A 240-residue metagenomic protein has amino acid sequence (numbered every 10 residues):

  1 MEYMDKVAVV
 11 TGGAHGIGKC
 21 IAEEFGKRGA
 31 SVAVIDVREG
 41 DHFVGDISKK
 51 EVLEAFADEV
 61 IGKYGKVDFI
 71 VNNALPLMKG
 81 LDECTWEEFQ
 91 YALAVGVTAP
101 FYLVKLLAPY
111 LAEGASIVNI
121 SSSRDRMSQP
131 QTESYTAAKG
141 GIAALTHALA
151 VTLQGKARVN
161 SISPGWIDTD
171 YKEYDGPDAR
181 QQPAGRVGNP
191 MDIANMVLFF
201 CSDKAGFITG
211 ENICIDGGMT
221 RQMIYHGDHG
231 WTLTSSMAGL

Functional and structural regions predicted by a protein language model:
E2-V32: Canonical Rossmann dinucleotide-binding motif of NAD(H)/NADP(H)-dependent dehydrogenases/reductases, specifically
N73-M78, G218: Conserved NAD(P)H cofactor-binding loop of Rossmann-fold oxidoreductase domains
G80-L93, D178: Substrate-binding pocket helix/loop in short-chain dehydrogenase/reductase
V104, A138, T146: Active-site helix of classical SDR
P109, A150-G155, G206: Alpha-helical segment proximal to the catalytic Tyr-Lys
S161-I162, G176-I208, I215-G217, L240: C-terminal helical subdomain
T209-L240: Short C-terminal tail/terminal secondary-structure segment of NAD(P)H-dependent dehydrogenase/reductase domains
